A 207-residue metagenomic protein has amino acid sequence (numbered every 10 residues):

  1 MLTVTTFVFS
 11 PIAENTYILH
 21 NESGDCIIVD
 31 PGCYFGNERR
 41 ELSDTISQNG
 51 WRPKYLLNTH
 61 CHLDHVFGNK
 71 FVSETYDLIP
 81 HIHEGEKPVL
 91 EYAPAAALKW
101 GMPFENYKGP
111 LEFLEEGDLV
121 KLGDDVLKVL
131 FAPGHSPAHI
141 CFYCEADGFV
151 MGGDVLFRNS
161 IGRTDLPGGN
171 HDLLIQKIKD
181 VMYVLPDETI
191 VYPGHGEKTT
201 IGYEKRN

Functional and structural regions predicted by a protein language model:
M1-N49, C141-G152: Conserved beta-strand hairpin/beta-sheet module of binuclear metal-dependent hydrolase folds, prominently
F7, L19, G117-D124: Short acidic-hydrophobic surface loop/beta-edge motif
F7-V8, G109-E112, F131-P133: Short Gly/Pro-enriched turn/cap motifs at secondary-structure boundaries
Y17, E112, G117-D118, I140 (+1 more regions): Residue-level detector of beta-strand structural context in well-folded domains
I27, L57, P80, M151 (+1 more regions): Residue-level marker for buried hydrophobic side chains located in beta-strands that build the well-ordered beta-sheet
I28-D30, Y55-N58, V129-F131: Short catalytic-loop micro-motif centered on adjacent basic/acidic residues
C33-K121, N207: Active-site HxH/HxHxD metal-binding segment of metal-dependent hydrolases
C33-Y34, W51, A96, D125-N207: Metallo-beta-lactamase
